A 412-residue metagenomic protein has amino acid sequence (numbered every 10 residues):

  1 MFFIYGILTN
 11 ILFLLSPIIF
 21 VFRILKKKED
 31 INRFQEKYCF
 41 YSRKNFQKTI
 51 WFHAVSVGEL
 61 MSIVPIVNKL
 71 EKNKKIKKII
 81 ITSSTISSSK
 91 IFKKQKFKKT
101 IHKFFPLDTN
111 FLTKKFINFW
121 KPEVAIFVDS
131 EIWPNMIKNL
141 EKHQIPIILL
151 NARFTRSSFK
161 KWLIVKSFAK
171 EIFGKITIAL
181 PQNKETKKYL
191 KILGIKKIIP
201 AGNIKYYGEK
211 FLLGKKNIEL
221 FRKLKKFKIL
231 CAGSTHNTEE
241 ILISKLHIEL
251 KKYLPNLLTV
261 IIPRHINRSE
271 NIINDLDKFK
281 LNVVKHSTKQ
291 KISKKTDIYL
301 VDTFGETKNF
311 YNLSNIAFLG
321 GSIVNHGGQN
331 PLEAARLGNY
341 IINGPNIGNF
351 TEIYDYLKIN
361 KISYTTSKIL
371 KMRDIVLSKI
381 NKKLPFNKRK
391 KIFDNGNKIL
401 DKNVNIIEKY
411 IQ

Functional and structural regions predicted by a protein language model:
P17-K215, C231, T235-N237, I248-L254 (+2 more regions): Active-site and donor-binding regions of nucleotide-sugar-utilizing enzymes
F92, K96-F104, I273-V301: Nucleotide-activated donor-binding/catalytic signature segment of Leloir-type glycosyltransferases, i.e., the conserved
T113-F119, K291-D297, G305-N315, R336: Short acidic alpha-helix that forms the nucleotide-activated donor recognition element in Leloir-type transferases
F116-N118, I172, K223, F310 (+1 more regions): Structural alpha-helical scaffold elements that stabilize or flank donor/cofactor-binding regions in carbohydrate
I145-I147, V283, I341: Hydrophobic beta-strand scaffold residues
I176, L193, T307, N312-K383 (+1 more regions): Catalytic binding pocket for nucleotide-activated donors in carbohydrate/polymer assembly enzymes
C231-I241, L258-D275: Anionic-ligand-binding alpha/beta catalytic cores of soluble enzymes and soluble regulatory domains that recognize
G396-Q412: C-terminal alpha-helical cap of glycosyltransferases
